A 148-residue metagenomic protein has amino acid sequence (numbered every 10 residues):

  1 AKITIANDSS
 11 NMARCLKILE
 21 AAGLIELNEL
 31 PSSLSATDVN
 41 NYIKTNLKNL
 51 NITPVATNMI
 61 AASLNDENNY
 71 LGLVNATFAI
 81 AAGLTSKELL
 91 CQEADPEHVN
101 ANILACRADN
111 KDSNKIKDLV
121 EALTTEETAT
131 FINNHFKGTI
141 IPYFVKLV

Functional and structural regions predicted by a protein language model:
A1, L24, L47-L50, D66-V74: Alpha-to-beta junction loops
A1-M12, G23-N28: Short loop->beta-strand "edge-of-pocket" segments that line small-molecule binding or catalytic clefts across diverse
S9-M12, N58-I60, T77-A81, N110-K111: Solvent-exposed loop/turn segments at secondary-structure junctions within structured extracellular/periplasmic domains
A13-E20, L123-F144: Periplasmic-binding protein-like
S32-A62: Short helix-initiation/N-cap motifs at beta->coil->alpha
N51-T53, Y70, T85-E97: Short beta-strand->loop
A61-E88: A ligand-binding cleft/hinge motif common to bilobed small-molecule-binding domains
N100-N114: A bilobed periplasmic-binding-protein/Venus flytrap-type ligand-binding module shared by bacterial periplasmic
